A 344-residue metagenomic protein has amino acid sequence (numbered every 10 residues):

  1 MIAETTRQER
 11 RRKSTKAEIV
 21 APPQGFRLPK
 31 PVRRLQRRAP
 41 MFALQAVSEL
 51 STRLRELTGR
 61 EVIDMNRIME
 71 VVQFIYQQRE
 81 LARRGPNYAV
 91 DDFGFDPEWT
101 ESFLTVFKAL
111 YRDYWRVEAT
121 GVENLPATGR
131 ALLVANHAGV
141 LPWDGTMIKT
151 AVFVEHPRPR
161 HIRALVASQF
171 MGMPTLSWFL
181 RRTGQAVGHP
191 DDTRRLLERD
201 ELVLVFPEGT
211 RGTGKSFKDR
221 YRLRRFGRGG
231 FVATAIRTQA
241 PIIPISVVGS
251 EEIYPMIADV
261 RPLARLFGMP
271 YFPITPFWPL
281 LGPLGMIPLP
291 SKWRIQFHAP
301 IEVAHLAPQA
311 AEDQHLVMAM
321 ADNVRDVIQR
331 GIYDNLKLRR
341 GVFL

Functional and structural regions predicted by a protein language model:
M1-E18: N-terminal acidic, proline/glycine-rich, low-complexity intrinsically disordered segments
A3-R7, R112-Q296, P300-A311: Soluble catalytic domains of membrane acyltransferases
K16-A151, P157-I162, V166-G184, G188-D191 (+2 more regions): Membrane-anchoring hydrophobic helices of lipid-metabolizing enzymes
R79-A82, G249, Y254-I257, P262-R265 (+4 more regions): Extended alpha-helical regions
P288-L344: C-terminal terminal-subdomain/extension
